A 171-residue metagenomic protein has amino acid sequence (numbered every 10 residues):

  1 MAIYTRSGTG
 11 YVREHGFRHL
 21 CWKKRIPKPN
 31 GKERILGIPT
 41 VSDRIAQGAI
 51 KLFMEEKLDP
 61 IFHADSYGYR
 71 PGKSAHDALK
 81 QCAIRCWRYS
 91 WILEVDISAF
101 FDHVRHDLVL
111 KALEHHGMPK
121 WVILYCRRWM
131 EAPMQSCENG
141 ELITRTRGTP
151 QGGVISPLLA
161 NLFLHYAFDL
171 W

Functional and structural regions predicted by a protein language model:
G10-E14, R18-H19, K23-R25, P29 (+3 more regions): Conserved polymerase palm-domain catalytic core
V41-K51, A83: Duplex nucleic acid-engaging cores and interfaces of nucleic-acid transaction enzymes
Q47-G48, L52-D65: Electropositive, glycine- and tryptophan-enriched low-complexity nucleic-acid-binding patches
